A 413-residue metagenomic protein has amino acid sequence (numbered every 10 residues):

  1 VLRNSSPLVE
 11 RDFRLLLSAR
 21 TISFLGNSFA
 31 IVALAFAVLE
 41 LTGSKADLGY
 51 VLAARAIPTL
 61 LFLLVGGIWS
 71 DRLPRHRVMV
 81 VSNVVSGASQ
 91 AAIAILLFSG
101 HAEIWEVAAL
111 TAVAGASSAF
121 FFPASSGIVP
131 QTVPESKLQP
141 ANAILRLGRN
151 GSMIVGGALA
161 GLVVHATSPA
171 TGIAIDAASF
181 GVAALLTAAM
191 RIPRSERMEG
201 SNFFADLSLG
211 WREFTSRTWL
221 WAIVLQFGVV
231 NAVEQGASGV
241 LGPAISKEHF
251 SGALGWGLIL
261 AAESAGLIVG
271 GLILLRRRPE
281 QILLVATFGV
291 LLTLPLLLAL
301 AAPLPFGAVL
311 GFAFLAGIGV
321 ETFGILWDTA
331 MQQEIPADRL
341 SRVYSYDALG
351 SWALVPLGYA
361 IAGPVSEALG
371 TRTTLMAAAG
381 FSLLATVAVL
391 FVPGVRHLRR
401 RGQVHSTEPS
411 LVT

Functional and structural regions predicted by a protein language model:
V1-T413: Alpha-helical transmembrane-bundle signature of multi-pass membrane transport and export proteins
